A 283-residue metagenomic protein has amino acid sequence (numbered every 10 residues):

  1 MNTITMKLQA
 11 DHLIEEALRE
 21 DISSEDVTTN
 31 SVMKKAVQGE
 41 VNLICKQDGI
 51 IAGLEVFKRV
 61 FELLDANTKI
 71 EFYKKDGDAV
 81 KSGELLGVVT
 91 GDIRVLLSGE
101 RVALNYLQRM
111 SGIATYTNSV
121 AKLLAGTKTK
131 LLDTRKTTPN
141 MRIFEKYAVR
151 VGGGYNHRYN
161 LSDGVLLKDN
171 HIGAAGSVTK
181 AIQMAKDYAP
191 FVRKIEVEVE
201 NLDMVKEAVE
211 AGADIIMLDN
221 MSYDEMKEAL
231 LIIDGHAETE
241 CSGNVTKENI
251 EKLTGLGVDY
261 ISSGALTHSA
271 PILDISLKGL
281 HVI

Functional and structural regions predicted by a protein language model:
N2-A211, I215, E228-I232, E238-C241 (+2 more regions): Acidic/glycine-rich phosphate/pyrophosphate-binding loops and surrounding catalytic core that coordinate Mg2+
N220, G243, G264-A265: Short secondary-structure boundary segments
G235-E238, L280-I283: Short acidic, glycine/proline-enriched helix-loop-strand junctions
P271-L280: Structured adenosyl-cofactor binding patch, chiefly the S-adenosyl-L-methionine
